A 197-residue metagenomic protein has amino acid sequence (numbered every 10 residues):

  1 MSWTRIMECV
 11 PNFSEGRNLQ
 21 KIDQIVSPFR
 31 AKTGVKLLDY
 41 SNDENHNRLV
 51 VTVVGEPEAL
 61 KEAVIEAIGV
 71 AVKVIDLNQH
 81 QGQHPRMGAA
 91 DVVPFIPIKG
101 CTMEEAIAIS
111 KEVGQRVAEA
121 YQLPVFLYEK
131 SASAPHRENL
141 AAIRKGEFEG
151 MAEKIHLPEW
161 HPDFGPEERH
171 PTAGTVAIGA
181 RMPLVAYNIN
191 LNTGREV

Functional and structural regions predicted by a protein language model:
S2-V197: Long, contiguous binding/interaction regions
